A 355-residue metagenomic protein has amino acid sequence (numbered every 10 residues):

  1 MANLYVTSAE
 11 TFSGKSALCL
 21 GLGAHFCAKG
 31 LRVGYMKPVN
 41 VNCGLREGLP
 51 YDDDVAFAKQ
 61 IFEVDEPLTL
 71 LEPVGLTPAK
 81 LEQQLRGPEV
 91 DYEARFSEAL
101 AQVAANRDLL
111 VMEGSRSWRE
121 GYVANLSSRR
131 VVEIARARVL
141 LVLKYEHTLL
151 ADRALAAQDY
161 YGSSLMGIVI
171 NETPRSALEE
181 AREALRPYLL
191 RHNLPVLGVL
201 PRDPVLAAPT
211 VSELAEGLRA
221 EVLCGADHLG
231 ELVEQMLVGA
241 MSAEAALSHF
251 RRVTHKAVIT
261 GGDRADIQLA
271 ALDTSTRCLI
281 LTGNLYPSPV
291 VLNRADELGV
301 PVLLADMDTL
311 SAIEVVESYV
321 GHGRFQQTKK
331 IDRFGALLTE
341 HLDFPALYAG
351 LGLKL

Functional and structural regions predicted by a protein language model:
N3-A9, S13, A17-V90, A94-R95 (+2 more regions): N-terminal phosphate/diphosphate-binding loop that engages ATP/GTP or pyrophosphate donors across diverse enzyme folds
N3-L4, R32-G34, A56, T69 (+8 more regions): Structural motif
S8-E10, P38-V39, L71-V74, E113-R116 (+8 more regions): Fold-independent oxyanion-binding glycine-rich loops and adjacent beta-strand/coil segments at enzyme active sites
P73-T77, P88, P187-A207: Ligand-binding beta-strand-loop-alpha-helix segment within the catalytic cores of soluble metabolic enzymes
L81-A124, R129-E133: Phosphate-binding/switch loop-helix module in NTP-utilizing enzymes
V103-N106, L247-K256, A271-S275: Flexible, charged surface loops at secondary-structure boundaries
G114, V199-T260, E317-L355: Non-catalytic interface/targeting segments
S115-L194, D263-Q326: Conserved catalytic-core segment of NTP-binding enzymes
